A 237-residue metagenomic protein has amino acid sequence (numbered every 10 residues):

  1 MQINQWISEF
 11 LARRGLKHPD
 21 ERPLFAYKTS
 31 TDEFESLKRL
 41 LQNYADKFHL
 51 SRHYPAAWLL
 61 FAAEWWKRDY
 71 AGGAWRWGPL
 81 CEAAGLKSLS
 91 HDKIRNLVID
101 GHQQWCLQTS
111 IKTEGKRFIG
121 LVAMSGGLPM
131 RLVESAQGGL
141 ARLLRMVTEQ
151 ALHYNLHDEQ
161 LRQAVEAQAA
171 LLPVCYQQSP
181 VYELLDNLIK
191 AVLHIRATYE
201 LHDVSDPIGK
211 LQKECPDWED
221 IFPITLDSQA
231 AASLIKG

Functional and structural regions predicted by a protein language model:
M1-G237: Long lumenal/extracellular ectodomains of secretory and single-pass membrane proteins
